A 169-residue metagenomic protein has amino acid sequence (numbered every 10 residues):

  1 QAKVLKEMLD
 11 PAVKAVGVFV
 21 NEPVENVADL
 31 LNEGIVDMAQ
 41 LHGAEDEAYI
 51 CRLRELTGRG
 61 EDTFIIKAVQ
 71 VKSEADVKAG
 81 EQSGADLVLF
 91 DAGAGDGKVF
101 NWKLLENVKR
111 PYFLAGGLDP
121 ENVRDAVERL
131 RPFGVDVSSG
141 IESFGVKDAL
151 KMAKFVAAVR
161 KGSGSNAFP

Functional and structural regions predicted by a protein language model:
Q1-R124, G162: Conserved anion-binding
Q40-D46, A92-F100, R131-A153, A158: Glycine-rich phosphate-binding active-site loops on the catalytic face of alpha/beta enzymes
C51, V77, S138, K147-A149 (+1 more regions): Short linear functional motifs in flexible/disordered or boundary regions
T63, S143, S165-A167: Polar low-complexity intrinsically disordered regions enriched in Ser/Thr and small residues
V159-P169: Binuclear metal-ion centers of metallo-dependent hydrolases, dominated by the metallo-beta-lactamase
